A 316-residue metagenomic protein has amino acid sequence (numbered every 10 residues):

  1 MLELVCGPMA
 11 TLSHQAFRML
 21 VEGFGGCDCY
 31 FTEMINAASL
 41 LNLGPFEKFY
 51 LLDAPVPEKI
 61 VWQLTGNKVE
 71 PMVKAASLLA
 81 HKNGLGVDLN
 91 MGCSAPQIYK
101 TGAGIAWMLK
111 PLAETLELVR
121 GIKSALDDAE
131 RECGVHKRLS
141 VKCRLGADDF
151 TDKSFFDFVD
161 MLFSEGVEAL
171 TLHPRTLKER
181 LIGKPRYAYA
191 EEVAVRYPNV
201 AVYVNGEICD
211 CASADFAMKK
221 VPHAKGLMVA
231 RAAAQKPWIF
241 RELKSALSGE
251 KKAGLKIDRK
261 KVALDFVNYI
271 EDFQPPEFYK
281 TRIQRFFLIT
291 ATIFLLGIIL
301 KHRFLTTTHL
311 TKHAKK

Functional and structural regions predicted by a protein language model:
M1-K316: Flavin-dependent oxidoreductase catalytic cores
